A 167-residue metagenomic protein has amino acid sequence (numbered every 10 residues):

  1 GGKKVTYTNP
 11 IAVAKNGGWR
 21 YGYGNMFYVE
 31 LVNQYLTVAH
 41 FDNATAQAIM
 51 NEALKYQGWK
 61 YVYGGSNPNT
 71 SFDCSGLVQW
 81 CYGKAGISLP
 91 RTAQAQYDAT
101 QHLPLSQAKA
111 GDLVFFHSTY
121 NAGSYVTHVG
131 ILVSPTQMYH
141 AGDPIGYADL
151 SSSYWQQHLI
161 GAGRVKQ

Functional and structural regions predicted by a protein language model:
G1-K60, Q156-Q167: Intrinsically disordered, low-complexity, Pro/Ser/Thr/Asn/Gly/Ala-rich spacer/linker segments adjacent to signal
Y35-N43, Y61-P68, Q101, T119: Second-shell loop/turn segments in exported
W59-A110: Catalytic cysteine-centered active-site loop
G65-N67, H117-H128, A141-A148: Active-site loop architecture of trypsin-fold serine endopeptidases
L89-A93, I131-S151: Catalytic Cys-His active-site segments of thiol-dependent hydrolases/isopeptidases
Q101, D149-S153, H158: A short, polar/proline- and glycine-enriched secondary-structure boundary/capping micro-motif
L113-F115, I131: Hydrophobic beta-strand signal
T119, S134-Q137, K166-Q167: Short loop segments at secondary-structure junctions
